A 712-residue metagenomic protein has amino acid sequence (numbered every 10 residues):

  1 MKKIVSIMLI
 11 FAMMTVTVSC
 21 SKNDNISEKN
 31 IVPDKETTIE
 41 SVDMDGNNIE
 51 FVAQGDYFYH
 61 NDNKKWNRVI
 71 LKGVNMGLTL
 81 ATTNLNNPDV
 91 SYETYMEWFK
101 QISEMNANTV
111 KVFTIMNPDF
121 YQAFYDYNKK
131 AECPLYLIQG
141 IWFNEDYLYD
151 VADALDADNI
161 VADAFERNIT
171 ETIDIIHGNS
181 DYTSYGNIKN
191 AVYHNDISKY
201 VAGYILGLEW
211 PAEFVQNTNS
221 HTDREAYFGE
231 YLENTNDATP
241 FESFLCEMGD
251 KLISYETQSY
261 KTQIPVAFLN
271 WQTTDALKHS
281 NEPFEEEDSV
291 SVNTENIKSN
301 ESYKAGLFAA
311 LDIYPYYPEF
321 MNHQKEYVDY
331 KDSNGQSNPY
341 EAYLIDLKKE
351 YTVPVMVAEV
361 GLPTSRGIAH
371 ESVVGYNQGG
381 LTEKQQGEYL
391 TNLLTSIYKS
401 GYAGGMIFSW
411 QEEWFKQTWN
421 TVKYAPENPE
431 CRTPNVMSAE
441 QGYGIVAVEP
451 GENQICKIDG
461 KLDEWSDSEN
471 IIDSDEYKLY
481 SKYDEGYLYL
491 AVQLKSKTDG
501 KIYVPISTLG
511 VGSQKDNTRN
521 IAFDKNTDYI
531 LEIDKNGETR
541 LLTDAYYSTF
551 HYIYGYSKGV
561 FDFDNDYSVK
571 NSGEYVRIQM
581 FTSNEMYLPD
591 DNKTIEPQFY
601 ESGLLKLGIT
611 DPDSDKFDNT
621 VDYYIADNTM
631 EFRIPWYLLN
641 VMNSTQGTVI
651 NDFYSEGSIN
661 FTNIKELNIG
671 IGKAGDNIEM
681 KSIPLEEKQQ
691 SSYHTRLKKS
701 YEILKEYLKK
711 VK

Functional and structural regions predicted by a protein language model:
V16-S19: C-terminal motif of bacterial Sec signal peptides marking the signal peptidase cleavage site
T37-K130: Active-site-adjacent substrate/metal-binding segments within catalytic domains of carbohydrate-active enzymes
Y92-I173, M248-S259, I264, D329-N334 (+1 more regions): Aromatic-lined substrate-binding rim segments of carbohydrate-active enzymes
N144, A152-D156, E171-T239, Y260-Q272: Active-site groove signature of glycoside hydrolases
N281-V373: Glycoside hydrolase catalytic-domain groove-lining segments
E371-G375, Q385, S396-A403, I407-I471 (+1 more regions): Aromatic-rich peripheral "rim/lid" segments of glycoside hydrolase catalytic domains that contact and position glycan
G460, Y487-K495, N628-W636: Short, well-ordered beta-strand segments enriched in hydrophobic/aromatic residues
I471-L588, I650-A674: Surface-exposed, glycine/proline- and aromatic-rich loop segments on solvent-exposed faces across compartments
